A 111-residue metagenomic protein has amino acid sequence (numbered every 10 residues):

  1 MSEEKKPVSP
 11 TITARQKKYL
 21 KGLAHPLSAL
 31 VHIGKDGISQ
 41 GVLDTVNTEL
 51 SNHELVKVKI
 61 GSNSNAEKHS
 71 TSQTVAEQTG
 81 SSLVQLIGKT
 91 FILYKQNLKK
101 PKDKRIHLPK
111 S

Functional and structural regions predicted by a protein language model:
S2-S111: Positively charged, polar, low-complexity stretches
